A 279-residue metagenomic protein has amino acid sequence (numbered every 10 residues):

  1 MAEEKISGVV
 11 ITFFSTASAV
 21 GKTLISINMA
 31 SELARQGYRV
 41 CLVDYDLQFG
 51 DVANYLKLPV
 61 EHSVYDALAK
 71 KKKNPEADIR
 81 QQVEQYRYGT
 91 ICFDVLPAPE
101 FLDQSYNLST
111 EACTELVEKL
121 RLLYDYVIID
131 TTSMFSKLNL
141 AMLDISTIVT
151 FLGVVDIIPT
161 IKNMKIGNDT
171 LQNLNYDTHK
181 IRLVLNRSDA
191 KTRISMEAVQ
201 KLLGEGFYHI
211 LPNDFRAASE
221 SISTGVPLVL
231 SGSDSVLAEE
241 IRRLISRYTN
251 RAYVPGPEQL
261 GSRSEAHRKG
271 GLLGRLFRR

Functional and structural regions predicted by a protein language model:
M1-V10, N173-N175, K180-I181, L185 (+2 more regions): Acidic-aromatic/histidine active-site loop/patch
S7-D51: Walker A/P-loop phosphate-binding motif and the immediately C-terminal alpha-helix
L33-V95: Phosphate-binding loop that captures ATP/GTP phosphates
L47-Q48, E100-D103, D156-I158, R187-T192 (+1 more regions): Conserved nucleotide-binding/hydrolysis micro-motifs of P-loop NTPases
K57-H62, D169-T170, V199-K201, V226-V229: Short, hinge-like loop/turn segments at secondary-structure boundaries
K73-F135, L140: Cytosolic-facing regulatory segments adjacent to core modules
E111-E115, R121-L122, Y126, T131-H209: Conserved catalytic-core segment of NTP-binding enzymes
R187, Q200-L228, I241: Beta-strand-loop-alpha "switch" segments that mediate conformational coupling across diverse proteins
